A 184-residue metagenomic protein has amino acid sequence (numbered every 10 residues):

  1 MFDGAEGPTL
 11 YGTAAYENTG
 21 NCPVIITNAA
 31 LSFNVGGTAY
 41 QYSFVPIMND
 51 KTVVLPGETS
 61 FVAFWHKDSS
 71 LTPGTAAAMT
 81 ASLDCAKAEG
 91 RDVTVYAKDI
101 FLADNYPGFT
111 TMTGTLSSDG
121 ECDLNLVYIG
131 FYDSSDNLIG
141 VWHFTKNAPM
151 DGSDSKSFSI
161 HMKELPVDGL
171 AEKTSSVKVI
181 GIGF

Functional and structural regions predicted by a protein language model:
G7-T13, Y106-T113: Short, solvent-exposed loop/turn segments enriched in Ser/Thr/Gly
Y11, P23-A30, A76-T80, D123-Y128 (+1 more regions): Exposed beta-strand and adjacent loop surfaces of beta-rich binding modules that mediate intermolecular recognition
A15-P23, T115-G120: Asparagine-centered strand-capping/turn motif at beta-strand->loop junctions
N21-I26, A39-Y40, E121-N125, L138-I139: Short acidic/proline- and small/hydrophobic-mixed sequence motifs that coincide with surface turns and coil-to-beta
S32-F44, F131-W142: Short aromatic-acidic-glycine turn motif
Y40-L71, G140-V167: Intrinsically disordered, low-complexity Pro/Gly/Ser/Thr-rich segments with frequent PxxP/GP/PP motifs and embedded
K67-F109, L165-F184: Terminal connector regions
